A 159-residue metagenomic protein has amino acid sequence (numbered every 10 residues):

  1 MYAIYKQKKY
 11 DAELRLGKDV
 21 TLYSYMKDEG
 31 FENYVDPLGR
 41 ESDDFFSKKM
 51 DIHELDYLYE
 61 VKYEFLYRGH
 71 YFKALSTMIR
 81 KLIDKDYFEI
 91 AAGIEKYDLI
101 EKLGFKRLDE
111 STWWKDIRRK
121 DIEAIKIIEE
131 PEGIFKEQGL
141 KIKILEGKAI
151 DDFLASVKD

Functional and structural regions predicted by a protein language model:
M1-D159: Short, surface-exposed polybasic-aromatic patches that bind anionic ligands, especially phosphate groups
